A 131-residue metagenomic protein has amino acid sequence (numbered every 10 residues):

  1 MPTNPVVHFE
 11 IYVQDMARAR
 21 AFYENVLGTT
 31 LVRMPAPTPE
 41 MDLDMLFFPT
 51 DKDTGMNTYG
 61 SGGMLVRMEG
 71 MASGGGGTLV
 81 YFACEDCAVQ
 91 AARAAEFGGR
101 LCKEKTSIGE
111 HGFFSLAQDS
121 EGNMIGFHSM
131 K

Functional and structural regions predicted by a protein language model:
P2, S61, G74-G76: Residue-level preference for short coil/turn positions at secondary-structure junctions
P2-N4, I11, M34-P35, A91-K131: Vicinal oxygen chelate
T3, E10-G60, E96: Core segments of cupin and vicinal oxygen chelate
V6-Q14, T50, M68-R93, F113-Q118: Vicinal oxygen chelate
P39-L43, G75, I108-F113: Short acidic/glycine-enriched loop/turn segments that link adjacent beta-strands
E40, A72, K131: Flexible, glycine-rich phosphate/dinucleotide-binding loops and adjacent beta-alpha linkers at cofactor/substrate
